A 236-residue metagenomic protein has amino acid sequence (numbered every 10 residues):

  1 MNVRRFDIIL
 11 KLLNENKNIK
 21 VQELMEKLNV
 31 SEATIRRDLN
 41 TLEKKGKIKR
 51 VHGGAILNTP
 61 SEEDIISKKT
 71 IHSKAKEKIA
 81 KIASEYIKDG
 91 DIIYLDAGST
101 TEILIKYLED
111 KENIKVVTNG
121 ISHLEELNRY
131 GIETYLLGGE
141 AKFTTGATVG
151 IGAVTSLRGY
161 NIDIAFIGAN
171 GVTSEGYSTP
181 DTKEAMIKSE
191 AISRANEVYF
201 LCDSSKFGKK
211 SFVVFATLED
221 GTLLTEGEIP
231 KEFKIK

Functional and structural regions predicted by a protein language model:
N2-I8, L12-Q22, E26-K27, A33-Y94 (+3 more regions): HTH-adjacent hinge/linker in prokaryotic transcriptional regulators
K11, V21, E125-K236: Conserved phosphate- and dinucleotide-binding cores of soluble alpha/beta proteins, encompassing both enzyme active
K27-L28, F166: Aromatic-residue hotspot detector
D96-G98: Glycine-rich beta-strand-to-loop/alpha-helix junction loops that act as flexible
